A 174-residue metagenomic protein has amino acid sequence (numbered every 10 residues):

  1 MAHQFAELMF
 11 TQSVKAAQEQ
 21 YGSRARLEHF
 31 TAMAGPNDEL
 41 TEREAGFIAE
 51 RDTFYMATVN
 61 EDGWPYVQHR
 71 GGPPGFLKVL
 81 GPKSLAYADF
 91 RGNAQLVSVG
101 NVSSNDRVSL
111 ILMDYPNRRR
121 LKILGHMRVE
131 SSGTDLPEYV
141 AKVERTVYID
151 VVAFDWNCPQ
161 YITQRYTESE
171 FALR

Functional and structural regions predicted by a protein language model:
M1-R174: Binding-site signature for planar aromatic cofactors or substrates
